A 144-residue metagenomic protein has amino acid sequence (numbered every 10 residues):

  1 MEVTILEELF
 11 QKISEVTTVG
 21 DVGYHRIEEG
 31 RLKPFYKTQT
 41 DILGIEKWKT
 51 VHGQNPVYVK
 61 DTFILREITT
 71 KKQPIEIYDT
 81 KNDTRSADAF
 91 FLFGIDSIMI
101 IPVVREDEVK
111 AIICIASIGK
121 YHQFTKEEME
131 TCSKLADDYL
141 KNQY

Functional and structural regions predicted by a protein language model:
E2-E15, M129: Short amphipathic alpha-helical segments
F10-S14, V19-P34, P74: Short, hydrophobic-rich beta-strand element in sensory/regulatory alpha-beta domains
G23-H52: GAF sensory/regulatory domain recognition with acknowledged cross-activation on helical regulatory dimers
G44-R85: Regulatory sensory and allosteric helical modules in signal-transduction proteins and certain transcription factors
F90-I95: Short loop/turn motifs at secondary-structure junctions and domain boundaries
D96-V104: A short, aliphatic-rich beta-strand micro-motif
V103-S117: Sensory-domain boundary capping and coupling elements
S117-K134, Q143-Y144: Regulatory loop-to-helix N-cap segments in sensory/regulatory domains that couple ligand/signal detection
